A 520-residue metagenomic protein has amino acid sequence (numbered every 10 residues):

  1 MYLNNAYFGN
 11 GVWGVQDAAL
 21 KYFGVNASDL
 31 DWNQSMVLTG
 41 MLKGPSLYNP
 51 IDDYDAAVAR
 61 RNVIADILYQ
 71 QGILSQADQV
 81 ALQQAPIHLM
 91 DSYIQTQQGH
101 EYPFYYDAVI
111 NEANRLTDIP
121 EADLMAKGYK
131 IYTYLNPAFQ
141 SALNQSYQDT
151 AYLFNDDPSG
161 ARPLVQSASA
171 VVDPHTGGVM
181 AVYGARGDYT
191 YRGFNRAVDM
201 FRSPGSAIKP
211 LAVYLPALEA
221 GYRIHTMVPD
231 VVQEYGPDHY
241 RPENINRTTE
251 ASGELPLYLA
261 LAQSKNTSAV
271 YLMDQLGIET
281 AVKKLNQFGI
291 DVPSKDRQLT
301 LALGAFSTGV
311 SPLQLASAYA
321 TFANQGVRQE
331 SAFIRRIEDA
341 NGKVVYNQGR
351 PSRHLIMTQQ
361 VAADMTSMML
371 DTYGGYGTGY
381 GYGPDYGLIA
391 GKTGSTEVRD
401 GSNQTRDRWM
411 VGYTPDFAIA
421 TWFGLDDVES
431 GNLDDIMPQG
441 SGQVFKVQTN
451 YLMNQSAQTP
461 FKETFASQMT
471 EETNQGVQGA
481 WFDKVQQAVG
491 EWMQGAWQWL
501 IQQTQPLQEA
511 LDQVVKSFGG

Functional and structural regions predicted by a protein language model:
M1-Y134, S141, D291, T300-G304: Non-catalytic, structured segments within soluble enzyme domains
L30, G160-T190, F288, R335: A short, well-structured edge-of-sheet supersecondary motif
D31, E121, N136-D173, Y258-L261 (+1 more regions): Beta-lactamase-like hydrolase cores
V37-L38, A168-V172, M180-Y183, T226-P229 (+9 more regions): Structural recognition of the beta-strand scaffold that forms the well-ordered cores of secreted hydrolase catalytic
L68, L143, G177, R202-D230 (+5 more regions): Active-site SXXK
Q95, Y222-A281, R328, A340-T366 (+1 more regions): Conserved catalytic neighborhood of penicillin-recognizing serine enzymes
T133-D156, S169-A170, V182, Y189-V198 (+2 more regions): A penicillin-recognizing enzyme superfamily signal
P242-I245, G277-S317: Mid-domain, small-residue-enriched loop/turn segments at the edges of structured enzyme/sensor domains
